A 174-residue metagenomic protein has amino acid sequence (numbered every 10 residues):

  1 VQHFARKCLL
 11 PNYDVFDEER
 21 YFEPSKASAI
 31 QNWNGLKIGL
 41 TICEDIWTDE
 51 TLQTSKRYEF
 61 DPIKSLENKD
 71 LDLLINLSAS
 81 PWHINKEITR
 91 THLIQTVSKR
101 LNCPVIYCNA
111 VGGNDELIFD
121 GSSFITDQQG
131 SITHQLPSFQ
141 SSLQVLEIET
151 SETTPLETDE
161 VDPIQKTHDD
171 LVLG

Functional and structural regions predicted by a protein language model:
V1-G174: Enzyme catalytic cores with a strong preference for nitrogen-chemistry domains
